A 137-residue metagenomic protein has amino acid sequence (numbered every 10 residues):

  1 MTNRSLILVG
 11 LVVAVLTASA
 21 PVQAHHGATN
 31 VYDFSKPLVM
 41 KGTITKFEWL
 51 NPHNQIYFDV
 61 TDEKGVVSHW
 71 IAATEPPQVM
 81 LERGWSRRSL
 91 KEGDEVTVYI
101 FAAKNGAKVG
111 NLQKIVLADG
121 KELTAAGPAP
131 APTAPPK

Functional and structural regions predicted by a protein language model:
L8-A18: Bacterial N-terminal signal peptides
A20-A24: Sec/Tat signal peptide C-region and signal peptidase I cleavage site
H25-K41: Short N-terminal segments immediately surrounding and downstream of signal-peptide cleavage
G42-I44, E95: Conserved hydrophobic positions within beta-strands
L50-T61: Short aromatic-glycine-enriched beta-strand elements
T74-E82: Short, structured beta-strand/loop micro-motifs enriched in basic residues and often containing a Trp
E82-T97: Short nucleic-acid-contacting surface segments enriched for D/E, G, S/T with interspersed K/R
A103-G127: OB-fold/S1-family single-stranded nucleic acid-binding modules
